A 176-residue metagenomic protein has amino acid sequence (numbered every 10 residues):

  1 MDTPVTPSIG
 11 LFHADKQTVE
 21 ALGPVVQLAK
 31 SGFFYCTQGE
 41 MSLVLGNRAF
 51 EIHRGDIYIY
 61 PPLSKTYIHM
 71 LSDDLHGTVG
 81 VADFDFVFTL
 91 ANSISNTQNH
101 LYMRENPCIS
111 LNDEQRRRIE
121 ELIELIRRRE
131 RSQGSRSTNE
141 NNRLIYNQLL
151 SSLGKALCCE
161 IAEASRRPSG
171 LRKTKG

Functional and structural regions predicted by a protein language model:
M1-D56: Generic protein-terminus/edge-of-domain signal
D2-T6, H69-S137, I161: A hydrophobic/aromatic-rich effector-binding and dimerization subdomain of bacterial HTH-type transcriptional regulators
Q17-G23, T66, F88-L90: A short, acidic/glycine-rich surface segment
A29-K30, R54, D74-H76, N147: A structure-centric signal for secondary-structure junctions around beta-strands
S42-V44, Y60, T66-S72: Short beta-strand His + acidic residue motifs that chelate non-heme Fe in jelly-roll/DSBH and cupin folds
I52-K65, V81: Conserved metal-binding segment of the jelly-roll/cupin
S110-L111, S135-L150, C159-G176: Short, Lys/Arg-enriched, Trp-marked, Pro/Gly-tolerant hinge/linker segments that flank
